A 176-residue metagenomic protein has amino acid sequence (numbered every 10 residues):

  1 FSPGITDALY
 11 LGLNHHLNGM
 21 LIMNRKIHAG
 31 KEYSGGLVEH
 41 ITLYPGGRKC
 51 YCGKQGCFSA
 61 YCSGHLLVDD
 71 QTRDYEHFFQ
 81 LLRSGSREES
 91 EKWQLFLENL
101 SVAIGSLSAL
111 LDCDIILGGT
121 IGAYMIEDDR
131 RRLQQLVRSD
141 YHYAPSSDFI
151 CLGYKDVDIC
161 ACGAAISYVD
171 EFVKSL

Functional and structural regions predicted by a protein language model:
F1-R87: Glycine/GP-enriched mid-protein hinge/lid loop-to-helix segment characteristic of carbohydrate kinases
S2-G4, F58-L176: ATP-binding/phosphotransfer module of carbohydrate and carboxylate kinases, centering on a glycine-rich
